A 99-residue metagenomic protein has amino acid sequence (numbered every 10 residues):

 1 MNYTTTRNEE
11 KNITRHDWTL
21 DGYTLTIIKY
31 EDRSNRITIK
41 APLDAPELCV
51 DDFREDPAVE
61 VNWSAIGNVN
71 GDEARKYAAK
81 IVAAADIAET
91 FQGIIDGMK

Functional and structural regions predicted by a protein language model:
M1-K99: Positively charged, low-complexity terminal tracts and the immediately adjacent first secondary-structure elements
